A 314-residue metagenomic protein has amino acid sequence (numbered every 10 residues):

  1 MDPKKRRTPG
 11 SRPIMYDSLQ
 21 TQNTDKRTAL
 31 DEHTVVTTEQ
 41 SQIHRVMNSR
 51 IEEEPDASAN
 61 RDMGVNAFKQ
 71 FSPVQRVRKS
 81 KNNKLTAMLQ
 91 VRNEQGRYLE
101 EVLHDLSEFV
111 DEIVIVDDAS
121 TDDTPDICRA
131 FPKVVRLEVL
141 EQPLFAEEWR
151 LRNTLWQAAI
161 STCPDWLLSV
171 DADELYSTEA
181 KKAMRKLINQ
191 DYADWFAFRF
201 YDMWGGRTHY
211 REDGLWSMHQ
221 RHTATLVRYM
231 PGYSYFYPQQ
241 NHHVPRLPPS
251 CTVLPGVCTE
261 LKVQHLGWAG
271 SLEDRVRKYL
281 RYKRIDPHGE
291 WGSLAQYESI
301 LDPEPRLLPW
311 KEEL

Functional and structural regions predicted by a protein language model:
M1-N66, R76: Non-catalytic N-terminal targeting/anchoring module and adjacent flexible stem/linker that precedes the structured
V46-N48, E52-V77, E148-N153, L175-L314: Catalytic-site signature of metal-activated, phosphate-bearing donor transferases, centered on the GT-A/GT-A-like
K84-L89, L106, E112-I115: Hydrophobic targeting segments
E94-F109: Short, well-formed alpha-helical segments that are part of the catalytic scaffolds of diverse glycosyltransferases
D111-A119, L140: Short beta-strand/loop segment that forms part of the nucleotide-sugar
D117-I127, L144-F145: A conserved acidic beta->alpha catalytic loop
A130-P164: Active-site-proximal specificity loops/subdomain of glycosyltransferases
P164-L175: Short beta-strand-to-loop acidic/aromatic patch adjacent to the donor-nucleotide binding site
